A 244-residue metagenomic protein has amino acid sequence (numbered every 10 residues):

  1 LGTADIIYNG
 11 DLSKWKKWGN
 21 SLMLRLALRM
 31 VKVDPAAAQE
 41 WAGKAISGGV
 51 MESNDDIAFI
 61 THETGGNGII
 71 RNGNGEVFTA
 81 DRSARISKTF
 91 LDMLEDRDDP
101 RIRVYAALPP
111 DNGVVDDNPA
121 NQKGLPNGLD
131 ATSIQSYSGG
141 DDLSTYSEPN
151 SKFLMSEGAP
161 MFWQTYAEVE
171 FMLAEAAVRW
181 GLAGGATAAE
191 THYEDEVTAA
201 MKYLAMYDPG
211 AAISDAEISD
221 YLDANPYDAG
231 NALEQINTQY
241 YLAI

Functional and structural regions predicted by a protein language model:
L1-L204, D208, A229-L233: Structured, solvent-exposed acidic/aromatic patches
A199-I244: Conserved SxxK-family serine transpeptidase/carboxypeptidase catalytic domain of penicillin-binding proteins
